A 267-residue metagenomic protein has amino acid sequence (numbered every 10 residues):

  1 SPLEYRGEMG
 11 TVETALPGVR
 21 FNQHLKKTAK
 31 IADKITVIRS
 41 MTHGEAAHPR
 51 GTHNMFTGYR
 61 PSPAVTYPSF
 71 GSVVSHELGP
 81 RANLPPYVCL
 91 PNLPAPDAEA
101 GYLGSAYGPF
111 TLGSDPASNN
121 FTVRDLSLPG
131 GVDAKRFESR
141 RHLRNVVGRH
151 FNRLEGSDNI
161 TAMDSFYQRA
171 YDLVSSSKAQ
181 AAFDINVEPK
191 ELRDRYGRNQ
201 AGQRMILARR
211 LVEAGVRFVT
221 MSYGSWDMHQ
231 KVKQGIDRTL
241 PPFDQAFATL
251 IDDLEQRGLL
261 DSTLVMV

Functional and structural regions predicted by a protein language model:
S1-V267: Ligand-binding pockets and gating/stacking loops
